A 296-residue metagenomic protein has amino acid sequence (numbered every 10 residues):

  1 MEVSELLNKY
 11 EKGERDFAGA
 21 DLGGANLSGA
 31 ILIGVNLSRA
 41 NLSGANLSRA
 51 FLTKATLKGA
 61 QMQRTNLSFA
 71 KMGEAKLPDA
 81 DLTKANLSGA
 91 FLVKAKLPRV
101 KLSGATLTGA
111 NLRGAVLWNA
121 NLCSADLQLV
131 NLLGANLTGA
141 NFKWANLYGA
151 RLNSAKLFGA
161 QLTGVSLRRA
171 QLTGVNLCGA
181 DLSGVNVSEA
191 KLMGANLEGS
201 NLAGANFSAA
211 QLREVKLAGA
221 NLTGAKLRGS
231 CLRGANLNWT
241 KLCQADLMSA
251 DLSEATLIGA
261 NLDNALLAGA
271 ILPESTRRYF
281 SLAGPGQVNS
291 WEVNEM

Functional and structural regions predicted by a protein language model:
E2-M296: Tandem repeat scaffolds
